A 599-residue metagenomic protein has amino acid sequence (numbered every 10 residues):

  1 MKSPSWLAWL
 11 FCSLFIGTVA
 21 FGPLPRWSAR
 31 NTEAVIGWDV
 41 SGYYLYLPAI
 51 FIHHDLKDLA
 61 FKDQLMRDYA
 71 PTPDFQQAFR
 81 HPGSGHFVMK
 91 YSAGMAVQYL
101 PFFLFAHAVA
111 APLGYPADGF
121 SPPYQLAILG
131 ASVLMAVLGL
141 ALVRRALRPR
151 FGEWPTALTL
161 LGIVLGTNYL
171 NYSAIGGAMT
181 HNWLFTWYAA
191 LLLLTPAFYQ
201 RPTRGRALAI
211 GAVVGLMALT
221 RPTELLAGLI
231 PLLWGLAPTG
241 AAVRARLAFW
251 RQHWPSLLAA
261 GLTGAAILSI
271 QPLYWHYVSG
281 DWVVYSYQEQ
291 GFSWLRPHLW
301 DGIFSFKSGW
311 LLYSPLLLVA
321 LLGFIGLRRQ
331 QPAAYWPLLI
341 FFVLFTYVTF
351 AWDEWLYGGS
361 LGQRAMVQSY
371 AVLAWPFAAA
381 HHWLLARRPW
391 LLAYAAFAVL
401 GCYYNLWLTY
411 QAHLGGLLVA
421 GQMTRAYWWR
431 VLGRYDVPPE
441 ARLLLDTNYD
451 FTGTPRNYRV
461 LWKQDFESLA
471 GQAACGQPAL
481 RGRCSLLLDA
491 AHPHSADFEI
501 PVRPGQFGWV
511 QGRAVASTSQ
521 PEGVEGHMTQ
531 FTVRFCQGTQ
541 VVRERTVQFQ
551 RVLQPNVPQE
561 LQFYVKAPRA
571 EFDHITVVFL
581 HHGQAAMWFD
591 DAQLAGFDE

Functional and structural regions predicted by a protein language model:
M1-Y458: Membrane-proximal envelope and lipid/glycan-remodeling enzymes
T447-E599: Extracellular and organelle-lumenal recognition/adhesion modules and their flexible linkers in secreted
